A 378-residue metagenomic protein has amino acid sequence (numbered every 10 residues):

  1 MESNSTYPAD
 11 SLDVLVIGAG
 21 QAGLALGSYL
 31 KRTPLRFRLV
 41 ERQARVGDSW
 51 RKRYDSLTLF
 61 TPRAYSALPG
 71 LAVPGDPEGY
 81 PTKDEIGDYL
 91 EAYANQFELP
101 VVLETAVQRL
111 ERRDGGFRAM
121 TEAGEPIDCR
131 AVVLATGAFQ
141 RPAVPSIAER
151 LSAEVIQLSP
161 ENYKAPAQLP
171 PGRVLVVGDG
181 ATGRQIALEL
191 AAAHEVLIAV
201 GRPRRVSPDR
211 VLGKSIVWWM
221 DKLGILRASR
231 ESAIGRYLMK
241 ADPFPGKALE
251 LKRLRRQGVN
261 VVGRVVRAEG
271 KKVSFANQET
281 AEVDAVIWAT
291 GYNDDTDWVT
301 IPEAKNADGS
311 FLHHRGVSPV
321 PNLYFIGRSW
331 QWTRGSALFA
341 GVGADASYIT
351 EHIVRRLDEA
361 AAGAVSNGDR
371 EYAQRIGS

Functional and structural regions predicted by a protein language model:
E2-Q43, G47-S49, E78-S378: Flavin (primarily FAD) cofactor-binding/catalytic cores of flavoenzymes
R45, Y54-L57: Aromatic-lined carbohydrate-binding/catalytic grooves of carbohydrate-active enzymes
W50-Y54, T61, R210: Short, flexible helix/strand-to-coil boundary loops that buttress conserved ligand/catalytic motifs in alpha/beta
D55, A64, G115: Residues that flank catalytic or metal-binding motifs in active/ligand-binding sites
L59-E78, R227-E231: Glycine-rich flavin
